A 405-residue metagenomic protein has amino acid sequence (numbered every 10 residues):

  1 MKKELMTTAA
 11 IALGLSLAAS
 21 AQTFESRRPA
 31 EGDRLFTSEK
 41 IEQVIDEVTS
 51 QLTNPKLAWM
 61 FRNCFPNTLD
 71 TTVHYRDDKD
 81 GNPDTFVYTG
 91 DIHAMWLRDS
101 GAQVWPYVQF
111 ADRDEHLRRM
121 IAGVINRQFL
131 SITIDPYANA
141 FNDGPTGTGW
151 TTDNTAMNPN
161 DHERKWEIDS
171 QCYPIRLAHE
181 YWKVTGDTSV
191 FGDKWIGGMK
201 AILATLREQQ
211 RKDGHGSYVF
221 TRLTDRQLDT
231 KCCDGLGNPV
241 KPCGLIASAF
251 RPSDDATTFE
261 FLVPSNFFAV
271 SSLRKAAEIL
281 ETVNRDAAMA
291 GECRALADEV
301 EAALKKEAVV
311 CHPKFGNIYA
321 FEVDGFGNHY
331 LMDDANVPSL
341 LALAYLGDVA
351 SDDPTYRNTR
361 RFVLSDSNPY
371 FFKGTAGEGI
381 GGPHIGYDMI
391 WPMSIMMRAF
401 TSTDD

Functional and structural regions predicted by a protein language model:
M1-A9: Bacterial N-terminal signal peptides that target proteins for export
T8-S16: Bacterial N-terminal signal peptides
L17-A21: Sec/Tat signal peptide C-region and signal peptidase I cleavage site
Q22-R98: Low-complexity, Ser/Thr/Pro/Gly-enriched N-terminal "stalk/linker" regions
K40-T53, A102-E115, Y173-T188, F267-D286 (+2 more regions): Well-ordered alpha-helical scaffold segments within catalytic/enzyme domains
I45, A58-P66, V104, R118-I132 (+8 more regions): Hydrophobic core segments within long, regular secondary-structure runs in both alpha- and beta-rich folds
H93-I121, I125-L228: Aromatic-rich carbohydrate-recognition surfaces in CAZymes
L97, T133-Y137, F141-G144, P159 (+3 more regions): Extended ligand-binding clefts on enzyme/binding-domain cores
